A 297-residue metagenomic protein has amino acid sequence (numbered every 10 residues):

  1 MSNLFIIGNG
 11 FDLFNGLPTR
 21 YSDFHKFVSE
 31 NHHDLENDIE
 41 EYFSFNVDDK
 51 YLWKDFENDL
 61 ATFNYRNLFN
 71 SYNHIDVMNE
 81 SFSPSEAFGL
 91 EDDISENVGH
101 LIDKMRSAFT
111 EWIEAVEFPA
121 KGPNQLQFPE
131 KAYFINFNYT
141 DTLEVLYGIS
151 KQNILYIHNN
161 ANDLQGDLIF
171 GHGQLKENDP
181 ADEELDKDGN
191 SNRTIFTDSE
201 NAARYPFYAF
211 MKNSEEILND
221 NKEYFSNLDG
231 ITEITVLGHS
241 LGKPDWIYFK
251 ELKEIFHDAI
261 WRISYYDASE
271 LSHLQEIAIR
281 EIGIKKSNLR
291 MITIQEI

Functional and structural regions predicted by a protein language model:
M1-N15, K222-I297: SIR2/sirtuin-family catalytic core signature
M1-N37: An N-terminal structural lobe/cap that precedes and organizes the functional/catalytic core across diverse proteins
P18-H25, I149-Q152, E251-L252, A278-R280: Short secondary-structure boundary/capping segments
K26-Y42, W261-E270: Short, conserved aromatic-histidine micro-motifs
S29, H33, P129-Y133, H239-G242 (+1 more regions): Short, charged/polar micro-motifs that form catalytic or ligand-binding hotspots
L35-Y208: Extended, H/D-rich, highly charged conserved domains that either
F118-N124, D220-E223, F249-K250: A generic local structural motif
M211-K222, L241: A general structural motif
